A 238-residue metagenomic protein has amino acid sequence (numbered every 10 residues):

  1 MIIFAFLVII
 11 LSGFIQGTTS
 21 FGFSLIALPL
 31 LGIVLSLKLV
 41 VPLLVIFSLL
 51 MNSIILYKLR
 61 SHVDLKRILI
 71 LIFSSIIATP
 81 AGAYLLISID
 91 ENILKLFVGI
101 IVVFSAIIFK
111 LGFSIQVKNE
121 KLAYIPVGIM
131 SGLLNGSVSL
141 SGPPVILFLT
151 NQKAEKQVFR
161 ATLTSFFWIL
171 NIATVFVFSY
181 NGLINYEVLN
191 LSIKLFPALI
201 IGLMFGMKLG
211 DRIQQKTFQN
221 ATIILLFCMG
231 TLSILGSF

Functional and structural regions predicted by a protein language model:
M1-I15, N119-L133: Small-residue-enriched transmembrane helix starts and helix-helix packing motifs in multi-pass inner-membrane proteins
I3-L69, G142-L199: Small-residue-rich hydrophobic segments that form or flank transmembrane alpha-helices in multi-pass membrane proteins
N52-S61, F97-L122, M207-K208, G230-F238: Transmembrane helix exit motif
V63-K110: Glycine/small-residue-rich loop that forms an oxyanion/phosphate-binding "nest" at active or ligand-binding sites
A83-I87, L147, M207: Small-residue-mediated transmembrane helix hinge/kink sites in multi-pass secondary transporters
A83-I93, F178-L191, L235-F238: Membrane-interface helix termini and inter-helical loops of multi-pass transporters
L85-L86, N135-L140, T174-V175, M229-F238: Hydrophobic alpha-helical transmembrane segments in multi-pass integral membrane proteins
M204-L225: Interfacial loop-to-transmembrane junctions
